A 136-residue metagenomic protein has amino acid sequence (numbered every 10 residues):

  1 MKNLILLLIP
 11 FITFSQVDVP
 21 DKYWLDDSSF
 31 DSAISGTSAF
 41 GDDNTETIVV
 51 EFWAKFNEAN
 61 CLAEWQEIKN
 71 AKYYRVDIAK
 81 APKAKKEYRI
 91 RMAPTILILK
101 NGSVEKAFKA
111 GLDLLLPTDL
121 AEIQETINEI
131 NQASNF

Functional and structural regions predicted by a protein language model:
N3-T13: Sec-dependent N-terminal signal peptides
Q16-Y23: Cleaved targeting-peptide boundary
Y23-K69: Local sequence-structure signature of Cys/Sec-based thiol-disulfide redox active-site neighborhoods
I34-G36, I78-K83: N-terminal post-signal-peptidase region of extra-cytosolic proteins
F52-K55, D77-A79, G111: Active-site-proximal beta-strand/loop segments in catalytic clefts of secreted hydrolases
K55-E58, K80-K83, S103-E105: Solvent-exposed loop/turn segments at secondary-structure junctions within structured extracellular/periplasmic domains
Y88-K100: Structural micro-motif
I98-F136: Non-catalytic, surface beta->alpha helical segment in thiol-disulfide oxidoreductase systems
